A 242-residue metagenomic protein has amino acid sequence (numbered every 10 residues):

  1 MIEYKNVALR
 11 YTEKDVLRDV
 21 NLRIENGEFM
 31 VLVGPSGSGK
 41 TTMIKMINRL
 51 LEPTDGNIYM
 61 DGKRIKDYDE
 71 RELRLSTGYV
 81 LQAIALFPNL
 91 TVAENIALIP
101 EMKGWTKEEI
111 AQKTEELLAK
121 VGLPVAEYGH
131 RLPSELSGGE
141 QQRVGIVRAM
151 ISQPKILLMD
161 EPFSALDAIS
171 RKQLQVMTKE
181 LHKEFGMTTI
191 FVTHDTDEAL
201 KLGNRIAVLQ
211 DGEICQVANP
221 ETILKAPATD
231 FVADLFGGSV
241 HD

Functional and structural regions predicted by a protein language model:
N48: Helix-to-loop junction immediately C-terminal to a conserved catalytic motif
E108-E127, E180: Conserved ABC ATPase "signature" region
R131-L136, E140: Conserved ABC ATPase signature
I151-K155: A short, proline-enriched helix->beta-strand linker immediately N-terminal to the Walker B motif in ABC-type P-loop
L157-D160: Catalytic Walker B motif of ABC-type/P-loop ATPase nucleotide-binding domains
V217-A218, A226: ABC ATPase "signature
